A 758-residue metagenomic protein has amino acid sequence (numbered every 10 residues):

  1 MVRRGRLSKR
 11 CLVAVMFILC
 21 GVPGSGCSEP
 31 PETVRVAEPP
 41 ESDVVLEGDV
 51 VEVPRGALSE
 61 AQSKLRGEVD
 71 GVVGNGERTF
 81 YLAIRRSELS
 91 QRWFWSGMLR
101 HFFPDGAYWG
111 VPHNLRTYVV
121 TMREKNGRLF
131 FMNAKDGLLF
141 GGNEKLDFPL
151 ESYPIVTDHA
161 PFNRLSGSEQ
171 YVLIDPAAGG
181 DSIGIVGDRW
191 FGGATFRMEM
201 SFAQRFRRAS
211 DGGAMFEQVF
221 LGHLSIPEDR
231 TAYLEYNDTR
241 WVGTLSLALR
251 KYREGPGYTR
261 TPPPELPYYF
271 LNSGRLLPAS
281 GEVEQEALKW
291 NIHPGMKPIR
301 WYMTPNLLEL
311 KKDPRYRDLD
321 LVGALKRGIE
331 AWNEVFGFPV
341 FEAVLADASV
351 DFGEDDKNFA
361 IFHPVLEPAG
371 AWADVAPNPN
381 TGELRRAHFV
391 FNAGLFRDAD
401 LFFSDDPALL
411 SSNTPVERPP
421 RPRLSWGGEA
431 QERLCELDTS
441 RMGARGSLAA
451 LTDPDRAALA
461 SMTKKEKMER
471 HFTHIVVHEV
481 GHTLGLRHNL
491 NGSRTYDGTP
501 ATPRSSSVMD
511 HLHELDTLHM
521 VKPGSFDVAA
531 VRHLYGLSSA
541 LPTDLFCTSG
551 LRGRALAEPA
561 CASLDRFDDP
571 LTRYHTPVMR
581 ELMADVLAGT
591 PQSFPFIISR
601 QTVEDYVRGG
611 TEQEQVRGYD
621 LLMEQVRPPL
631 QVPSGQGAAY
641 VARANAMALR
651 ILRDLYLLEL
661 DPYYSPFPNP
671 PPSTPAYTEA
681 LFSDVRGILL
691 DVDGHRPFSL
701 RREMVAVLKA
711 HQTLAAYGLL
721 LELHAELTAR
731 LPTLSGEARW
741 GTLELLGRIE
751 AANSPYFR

Functional and structural regions predicted by a protein language model:
M1-L7: N-terminal secretory signal peptides that target proteins for export/translocation
V13-P23: Bacterial N-terminal signal peptides
V34-G323, A348-T463, F472: Auxiliary tRNA-acceptor-end handling modules of aminoacyl-tRNA synthetases
L321-E342: A short alpha-helix/helix-coil micro-patch that ends at or immediately precedes a cysteine
L321-G328, M468, F472, V476: Stable alpha-helical elements in mature extracytoplasmic
A346-A371, E469-P523: The catalytic-center signature of Zn2+-dependent metalloproteases
L459-T463, K467, G492-R758: Conserved catalytic/binding loops enriched for acidic/polar residues
